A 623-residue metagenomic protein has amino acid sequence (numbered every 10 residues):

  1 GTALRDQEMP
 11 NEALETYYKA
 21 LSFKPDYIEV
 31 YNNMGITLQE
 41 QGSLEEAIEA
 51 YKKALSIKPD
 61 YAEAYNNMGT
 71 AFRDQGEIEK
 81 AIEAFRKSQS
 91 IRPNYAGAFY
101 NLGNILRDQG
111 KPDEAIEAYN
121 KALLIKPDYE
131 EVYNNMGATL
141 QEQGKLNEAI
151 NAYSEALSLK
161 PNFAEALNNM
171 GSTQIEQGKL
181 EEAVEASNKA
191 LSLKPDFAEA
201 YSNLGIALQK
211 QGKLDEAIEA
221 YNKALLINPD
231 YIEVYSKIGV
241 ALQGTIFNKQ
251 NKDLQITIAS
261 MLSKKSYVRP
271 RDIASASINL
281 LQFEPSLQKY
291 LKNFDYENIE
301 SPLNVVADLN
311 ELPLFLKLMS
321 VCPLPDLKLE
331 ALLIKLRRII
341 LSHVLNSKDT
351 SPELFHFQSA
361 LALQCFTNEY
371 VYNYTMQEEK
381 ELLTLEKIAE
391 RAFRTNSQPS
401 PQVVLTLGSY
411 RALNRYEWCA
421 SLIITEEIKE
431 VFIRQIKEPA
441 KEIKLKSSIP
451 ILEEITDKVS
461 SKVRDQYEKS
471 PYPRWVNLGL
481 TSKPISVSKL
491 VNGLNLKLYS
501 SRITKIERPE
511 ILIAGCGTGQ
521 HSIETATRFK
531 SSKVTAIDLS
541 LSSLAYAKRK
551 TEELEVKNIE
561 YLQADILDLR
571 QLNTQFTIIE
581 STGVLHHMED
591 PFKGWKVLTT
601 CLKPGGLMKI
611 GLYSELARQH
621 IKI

Functional and structural regions predicted by a protein language model:
G1-E510, H521-R528, R570, Q575 (+1 more regions): Alpha-helical solenoid repeat scaffolds of the TPR/TPR-like class and their adjacent stem/linker regions that mediate
G515-G519: Class I SAM-dependent methyltransferase "Motif I" SAM/SAH-binding loop
S540: Conserved SAM/SAH-binding beta-strand->alpha-helix loop
A547-K548: Conserved SAM-binding loop
E555-L567: Conserved SAM-binding strand-loop segment of SAM-dependent methyltransferases
T577-F592, S614: A short SAM/SAH-binding and catalytic strip from SAM-dependent methyltransferases
F592-G605: A short glycine-rich, Lys/Arg-flanked "PGG" loop and its adjoining helix->strand segment in the class I
L607-I623: Conserved class I S-adenosyl-L-methionine
